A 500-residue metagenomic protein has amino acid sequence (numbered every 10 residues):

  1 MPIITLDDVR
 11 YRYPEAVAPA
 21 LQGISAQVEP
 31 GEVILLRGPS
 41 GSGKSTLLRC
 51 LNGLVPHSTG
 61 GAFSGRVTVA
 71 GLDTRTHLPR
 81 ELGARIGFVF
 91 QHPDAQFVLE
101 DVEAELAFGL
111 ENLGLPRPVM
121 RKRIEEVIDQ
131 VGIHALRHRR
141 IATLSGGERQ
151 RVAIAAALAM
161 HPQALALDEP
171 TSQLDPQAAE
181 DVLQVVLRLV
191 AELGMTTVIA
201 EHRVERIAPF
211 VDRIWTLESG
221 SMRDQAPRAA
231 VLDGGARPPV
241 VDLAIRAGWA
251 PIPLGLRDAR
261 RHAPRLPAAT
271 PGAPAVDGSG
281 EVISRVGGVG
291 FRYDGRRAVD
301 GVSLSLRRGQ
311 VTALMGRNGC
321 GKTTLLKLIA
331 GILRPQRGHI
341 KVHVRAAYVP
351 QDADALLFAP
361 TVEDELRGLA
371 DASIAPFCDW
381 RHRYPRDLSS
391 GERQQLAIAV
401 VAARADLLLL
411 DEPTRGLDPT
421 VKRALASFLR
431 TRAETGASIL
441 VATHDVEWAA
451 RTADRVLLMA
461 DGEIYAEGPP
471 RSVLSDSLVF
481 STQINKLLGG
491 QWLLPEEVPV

Functional and structural regions predicted by a protein language model:
N52, A330: Helix-to-loop junction immediately C-terminal to a conserved catalytic motif
R66-E81, L333-K341, R345-A353: ABC ATPase NBD Q-loop/coupling interface
P118-L136, R367-H382: Conserved ABC ATPase "signature" region
L158, V401-A402: ABC ATPase C-loop
L165-D168, L408-D411: Catalytic Walker B motif of ABC-type/P-loop ATPase nucleotide-binding domains
E201-H202, T443-H444: H-loop/switch region of ABC-family ATPase nucleotide-binding domains
L217, S221-I245, E463-L487: Conserved beta-strand-loop-alpha-helix hinge in the C-terminal portion of ABC ATPase nucleotide-binding domains
D233-V282, F480-V500: ABC ATPase nucleotide-binding domains
